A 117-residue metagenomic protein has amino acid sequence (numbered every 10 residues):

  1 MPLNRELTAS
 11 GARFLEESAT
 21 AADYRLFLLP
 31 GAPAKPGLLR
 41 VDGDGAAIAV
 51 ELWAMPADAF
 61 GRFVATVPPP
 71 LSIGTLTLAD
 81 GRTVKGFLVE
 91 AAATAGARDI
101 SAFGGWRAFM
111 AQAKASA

Functional and structural regions predicted by a protein language model:
M1-A117: Glycine-aromatic micro-motifs
